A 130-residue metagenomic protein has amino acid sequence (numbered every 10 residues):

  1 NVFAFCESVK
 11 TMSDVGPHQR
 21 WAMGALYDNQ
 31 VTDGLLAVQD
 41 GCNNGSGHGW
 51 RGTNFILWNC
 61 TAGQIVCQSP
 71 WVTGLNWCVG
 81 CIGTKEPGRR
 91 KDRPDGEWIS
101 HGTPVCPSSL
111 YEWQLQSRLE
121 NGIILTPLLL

Functional and structural regions predicted by a protein language model:
N1-M12, W21-G34, S46-T61: Right-handed parallel beta-helix
S13-D14, G34-Q39, Q64-P70: Acidic/polar loop patches that form or flank catalytic/metal-binding clefts of enzymes that bind anionic ligands
C42-L130: Long terminal segments
